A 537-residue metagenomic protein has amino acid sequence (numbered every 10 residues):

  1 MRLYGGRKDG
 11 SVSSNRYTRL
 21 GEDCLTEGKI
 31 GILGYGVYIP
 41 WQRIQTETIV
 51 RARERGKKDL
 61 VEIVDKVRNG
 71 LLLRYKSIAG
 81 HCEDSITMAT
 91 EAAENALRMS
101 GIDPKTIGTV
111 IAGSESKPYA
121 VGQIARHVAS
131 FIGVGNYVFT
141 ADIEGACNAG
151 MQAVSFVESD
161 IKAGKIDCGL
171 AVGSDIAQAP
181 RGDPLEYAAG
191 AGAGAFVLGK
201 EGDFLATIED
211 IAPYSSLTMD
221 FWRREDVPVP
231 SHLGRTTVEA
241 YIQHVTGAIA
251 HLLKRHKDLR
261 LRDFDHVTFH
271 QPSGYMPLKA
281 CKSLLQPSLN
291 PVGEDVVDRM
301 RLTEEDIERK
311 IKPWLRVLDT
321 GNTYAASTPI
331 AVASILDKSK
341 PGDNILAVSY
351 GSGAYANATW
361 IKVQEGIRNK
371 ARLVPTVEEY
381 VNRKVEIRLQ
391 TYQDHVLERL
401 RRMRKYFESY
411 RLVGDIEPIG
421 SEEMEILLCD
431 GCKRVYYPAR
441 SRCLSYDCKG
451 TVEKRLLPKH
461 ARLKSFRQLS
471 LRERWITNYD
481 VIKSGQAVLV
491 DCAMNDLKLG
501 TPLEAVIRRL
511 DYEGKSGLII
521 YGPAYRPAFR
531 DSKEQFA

Functional and structural regions predicted by a protein language model:
G10-C82, D183-E239, Q243, G247-A250 (+3 more regions): Condensing-enzyme catalytic core mediating Claisen C-C bond formation in acyl metabolism
Y17, I86, T90-A93, S116-K117 (+6 more regions): Claisen-condensing/thiolase-fold acyl-transfer catalytic domains that form or cleave C-C bonds in fatty acid
A92-G108, T246-D263, L284-S288, K338-S339: Phosphate/pyrophosphate-binding loops at sites that engage ATP/ADP/AMP, CoA/4′-phosphopantetheine, polyphosphate
K405-H460: Cys/His-rich short segments
F466-R472: Short, conserved beta-turn/loop elements at beta-strand boundaries and strand-helix junctions
W475-G485: OB-fold (S1/OB) nucleic-acid-binding surfaces
D491-E504: Short nucleic-acid-contacting surface segments enriched for D/E, G, S/T with interspersed K/R
R508-A537: OB-fold/S1-family single-stranded nucleic acid-binding modules
